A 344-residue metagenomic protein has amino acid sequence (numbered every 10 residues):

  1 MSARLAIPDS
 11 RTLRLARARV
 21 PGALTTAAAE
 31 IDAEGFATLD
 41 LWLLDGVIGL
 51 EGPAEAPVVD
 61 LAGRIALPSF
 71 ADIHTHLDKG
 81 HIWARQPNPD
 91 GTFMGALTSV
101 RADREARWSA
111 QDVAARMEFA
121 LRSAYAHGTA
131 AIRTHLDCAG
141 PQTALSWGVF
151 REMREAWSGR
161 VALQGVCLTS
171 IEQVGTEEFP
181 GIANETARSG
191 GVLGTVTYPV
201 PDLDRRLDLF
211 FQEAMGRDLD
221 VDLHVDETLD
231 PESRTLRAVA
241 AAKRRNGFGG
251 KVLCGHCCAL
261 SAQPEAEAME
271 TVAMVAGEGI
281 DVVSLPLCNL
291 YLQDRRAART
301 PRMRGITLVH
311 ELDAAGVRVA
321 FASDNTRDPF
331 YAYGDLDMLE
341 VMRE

Functional and structural regions predicted by a protein language model:
M1-A54: N-terminal metal-binding scaffold of metallo-dependent hydrolase/deaminase domains
L5-R17, G52-G91, G95: Replace "His-x-His-based motif
A18, G46, G63, H74 (+6 more regions): Divalent metal-coordination and catalytic microenvironments
A62, R122, R151, R244 (+2 more regions): Short amphipathic alpha-helices and their capping/turn segments at secondary-structure boundaries
H81-V113, S189-G190, R217, T235-H256 (+3 more regions): Active-site gating loops and adjacent loop-to-helix segments of metal-dependent hydrolytic enzymes
W83-H135, P141-A156, G181-E185: Alpha-helical scaffold segments that flank or form the walls of functional sites
R107, I132-A262: Metal-coordinating catalytic core of metallo-dependent amide/deamination hydrolases
D220, A241-V252, Y291-L292, M303-E344: His/Asp/Glu-enriched, well-ordered alpha-helical/loop segment that forms or immediately abuts the divalent-metal
